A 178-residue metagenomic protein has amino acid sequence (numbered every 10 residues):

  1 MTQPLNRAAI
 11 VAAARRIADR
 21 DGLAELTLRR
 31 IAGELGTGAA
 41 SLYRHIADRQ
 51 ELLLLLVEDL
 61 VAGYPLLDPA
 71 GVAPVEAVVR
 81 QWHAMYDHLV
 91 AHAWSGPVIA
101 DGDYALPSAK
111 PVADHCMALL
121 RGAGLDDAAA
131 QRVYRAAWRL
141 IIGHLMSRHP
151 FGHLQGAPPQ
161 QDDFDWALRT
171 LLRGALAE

Functional and structural regions predicted by a protein language model:
M1-T37, A47-L54: Basic, helix-initiating cap at the start of DNA-binding domains
G38, D126: Helix-turn-helix DNA-binding motif, specifically the short coil turn and the N-cap/start of the second
H45-I46, V133: Residues in the recognition helix of alpha-helical DNA-binding motifs
E58-G63: Short, basic, alpha-helical segments at the C-terminal edge of helix-turn-helix-like DNA-binding modules
P65-S108, D127, Y134-A137: Hydrophobic alpha-helical connector segments
P150-E178: C-terminal peripheral helix-coil segments that are non-catalytic and often amphipathic
